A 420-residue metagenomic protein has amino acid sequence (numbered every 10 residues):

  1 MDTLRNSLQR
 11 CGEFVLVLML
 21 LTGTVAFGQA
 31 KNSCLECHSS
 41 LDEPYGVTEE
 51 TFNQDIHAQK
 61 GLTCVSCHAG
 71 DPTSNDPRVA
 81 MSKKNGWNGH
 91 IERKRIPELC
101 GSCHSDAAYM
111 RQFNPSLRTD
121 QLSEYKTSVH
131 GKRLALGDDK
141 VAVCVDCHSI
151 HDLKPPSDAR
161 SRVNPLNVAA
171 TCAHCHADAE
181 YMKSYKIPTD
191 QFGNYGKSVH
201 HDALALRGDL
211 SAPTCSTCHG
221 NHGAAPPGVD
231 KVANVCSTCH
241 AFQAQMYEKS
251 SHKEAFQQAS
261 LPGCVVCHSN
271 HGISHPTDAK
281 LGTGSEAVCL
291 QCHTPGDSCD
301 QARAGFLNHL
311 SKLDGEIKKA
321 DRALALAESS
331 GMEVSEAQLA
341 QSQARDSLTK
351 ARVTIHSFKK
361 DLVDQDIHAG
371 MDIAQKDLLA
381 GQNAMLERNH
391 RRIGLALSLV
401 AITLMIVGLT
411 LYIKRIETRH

Functional and structural regions predicted by a protein language model:
M1, L20-T22, A107: A detector of low-complexity, intrinsically disordered, Ser/Thr/Gly/Pro/Ala-rich segments
M1-R10: N-terminal secretory signal peptides that target proteins for export/translocation
R5, T24-A26: Serine/threonine-rich, low-complexity intrinsically disordered segments
G12-G23: Bacterial N-terminal signal peptides
A26-L409: Short sequence/structural segments immediately N-terminal
L409-H420: Membrane-interface capping segments at transmembrane-helix boundaries
